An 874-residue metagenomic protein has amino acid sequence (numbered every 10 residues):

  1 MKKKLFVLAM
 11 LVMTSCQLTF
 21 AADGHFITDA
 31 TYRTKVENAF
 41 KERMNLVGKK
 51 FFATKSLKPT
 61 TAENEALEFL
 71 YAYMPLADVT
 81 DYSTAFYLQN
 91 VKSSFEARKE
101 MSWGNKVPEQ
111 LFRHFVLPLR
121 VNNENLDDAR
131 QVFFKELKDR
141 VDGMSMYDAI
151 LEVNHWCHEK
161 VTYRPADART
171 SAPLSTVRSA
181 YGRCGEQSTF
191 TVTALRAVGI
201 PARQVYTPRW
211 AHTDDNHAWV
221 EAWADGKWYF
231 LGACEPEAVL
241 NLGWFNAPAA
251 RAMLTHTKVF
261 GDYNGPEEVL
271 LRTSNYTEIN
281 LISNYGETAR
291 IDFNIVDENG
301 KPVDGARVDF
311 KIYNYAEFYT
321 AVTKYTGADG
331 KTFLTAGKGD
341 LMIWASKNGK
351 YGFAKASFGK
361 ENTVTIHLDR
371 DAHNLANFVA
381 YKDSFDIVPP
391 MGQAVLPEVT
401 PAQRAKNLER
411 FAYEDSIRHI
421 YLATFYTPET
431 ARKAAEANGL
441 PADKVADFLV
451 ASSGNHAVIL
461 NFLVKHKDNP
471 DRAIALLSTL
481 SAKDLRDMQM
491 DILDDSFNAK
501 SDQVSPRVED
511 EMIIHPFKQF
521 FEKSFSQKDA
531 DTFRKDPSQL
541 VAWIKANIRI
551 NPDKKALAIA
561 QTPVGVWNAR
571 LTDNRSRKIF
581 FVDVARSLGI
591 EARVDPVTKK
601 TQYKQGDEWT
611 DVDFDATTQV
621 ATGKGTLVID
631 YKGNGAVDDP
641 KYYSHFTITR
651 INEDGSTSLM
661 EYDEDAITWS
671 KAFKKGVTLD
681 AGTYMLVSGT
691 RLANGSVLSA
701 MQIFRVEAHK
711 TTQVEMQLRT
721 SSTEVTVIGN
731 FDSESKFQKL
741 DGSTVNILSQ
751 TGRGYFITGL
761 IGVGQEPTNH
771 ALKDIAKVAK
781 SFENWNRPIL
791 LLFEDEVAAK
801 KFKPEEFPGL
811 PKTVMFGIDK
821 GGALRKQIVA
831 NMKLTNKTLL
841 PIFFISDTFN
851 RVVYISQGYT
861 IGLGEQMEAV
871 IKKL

Functional and structural regions predicted by a protein language model:
A22, F26, K135, D139-R140 (+11 more regions): Hydrophobic/aromatic-rich core segments of domains that either
T28-S179, D215, G305, A402-A569 (+2 more regions): Secondary-structure boundary elements
E298-E317, K338-D340, D536, N634-Y662 (+1 more regions): Short, ordered, surface-exposed loop/turn motifs in non-cytosolic proteins
N314-T335, E653-F673: Short, acidic Ser/Thr/Gly-rich low-complexity loop/linker segments typical of extracellular and cell-surface proteins
A328-M342, K347-K350, A356-K360, R370 (+2 more regions): Short Pro-Gly-centered beta-turn/loop motif in secreted/extracellular proteins
I747-I775, P788-L791: Short active-site neighborhood of thiol/selenol oxidoreductases, capturing the structured segment around
E805-L840: Short, internal strand/loop/helix patches that form the active-site neighborhood or redox-interaction surface
L839-L874: Thiol-/selenol-based redox modules, centered on thioredoxin-like and closely related oxidoreductase domains
